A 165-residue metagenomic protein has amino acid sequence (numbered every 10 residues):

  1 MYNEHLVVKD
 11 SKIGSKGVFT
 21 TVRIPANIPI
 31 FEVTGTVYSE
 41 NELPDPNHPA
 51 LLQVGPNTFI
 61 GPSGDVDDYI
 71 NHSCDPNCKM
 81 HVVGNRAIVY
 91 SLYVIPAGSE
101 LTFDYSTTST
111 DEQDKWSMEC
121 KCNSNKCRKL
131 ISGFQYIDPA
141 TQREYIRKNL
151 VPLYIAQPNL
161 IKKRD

Functional and structural regions predicted by a protein language model:
M1-V83: Catalytic cores of histone-lysine modification enzymes
C74, K79-D165: C-terminal SET catalytic tail plus cysteine-rich post-SET Zn-binding segment of SAM-dependent SET-domain
